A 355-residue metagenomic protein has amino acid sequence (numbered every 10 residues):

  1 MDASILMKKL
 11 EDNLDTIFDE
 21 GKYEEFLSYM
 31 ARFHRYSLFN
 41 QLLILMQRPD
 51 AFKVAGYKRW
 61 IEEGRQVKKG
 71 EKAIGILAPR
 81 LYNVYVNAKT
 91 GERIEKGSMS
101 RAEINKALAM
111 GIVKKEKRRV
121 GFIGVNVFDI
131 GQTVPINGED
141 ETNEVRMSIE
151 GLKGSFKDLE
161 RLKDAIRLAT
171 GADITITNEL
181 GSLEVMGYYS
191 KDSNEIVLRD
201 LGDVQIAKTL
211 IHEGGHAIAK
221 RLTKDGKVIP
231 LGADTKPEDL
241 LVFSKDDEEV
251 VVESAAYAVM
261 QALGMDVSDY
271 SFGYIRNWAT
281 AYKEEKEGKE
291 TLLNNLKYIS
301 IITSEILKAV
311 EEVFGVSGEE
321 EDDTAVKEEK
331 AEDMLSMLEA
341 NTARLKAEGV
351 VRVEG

Functional and structural regions predicted by a protein language model:
M1-L338, L345: N-terminal accessory/interface modules of nucleic-acid-binding and processing proteins
A340-A343, V350: Intrinsic disorder/low-complexity segments in short proteins, especially the signal peptide and propeptide regions
V351-G355: Short acidic DE-rich linear segments
